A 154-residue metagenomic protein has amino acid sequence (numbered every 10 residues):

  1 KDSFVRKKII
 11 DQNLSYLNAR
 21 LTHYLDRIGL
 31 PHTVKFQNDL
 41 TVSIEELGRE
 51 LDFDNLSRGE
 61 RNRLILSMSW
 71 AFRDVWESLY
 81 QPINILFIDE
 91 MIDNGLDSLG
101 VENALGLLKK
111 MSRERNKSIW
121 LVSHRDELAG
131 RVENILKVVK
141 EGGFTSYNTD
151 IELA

Functional and structural regions predicted by a protein language model:
K1-A154: Terminal ABC-like ATPase head and other globular end-domains that cap long coiled-coil arms in SMC/Rad50/SbcC-family
